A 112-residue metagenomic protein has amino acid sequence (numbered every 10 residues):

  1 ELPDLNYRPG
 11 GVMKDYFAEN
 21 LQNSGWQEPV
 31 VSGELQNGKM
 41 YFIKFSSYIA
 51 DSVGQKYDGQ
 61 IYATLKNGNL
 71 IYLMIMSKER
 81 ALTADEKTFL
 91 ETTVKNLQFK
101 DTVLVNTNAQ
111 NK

Functional and structural regions predicted by a protein language model:
E1-D4, K78: Short, solvent-exposed coil/turn linker segments
P3-L65: Signature of long, low-cysteine stretches enriched in small and polar/charged residues
N69-K112: Surface-exposed amphipathic alpha-helical segments
